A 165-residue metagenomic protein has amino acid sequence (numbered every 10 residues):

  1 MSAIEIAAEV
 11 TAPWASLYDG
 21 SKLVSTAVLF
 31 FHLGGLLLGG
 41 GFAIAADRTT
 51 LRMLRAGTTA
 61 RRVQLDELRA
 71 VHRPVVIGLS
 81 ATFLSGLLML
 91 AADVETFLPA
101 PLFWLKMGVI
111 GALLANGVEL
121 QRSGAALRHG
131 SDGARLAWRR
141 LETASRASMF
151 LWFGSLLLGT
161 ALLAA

Functional and structural regions predicted by a protein language model:
M1-A165: Polytopic transmembrane helical bundles with strong interfacial aromatic enrichment
